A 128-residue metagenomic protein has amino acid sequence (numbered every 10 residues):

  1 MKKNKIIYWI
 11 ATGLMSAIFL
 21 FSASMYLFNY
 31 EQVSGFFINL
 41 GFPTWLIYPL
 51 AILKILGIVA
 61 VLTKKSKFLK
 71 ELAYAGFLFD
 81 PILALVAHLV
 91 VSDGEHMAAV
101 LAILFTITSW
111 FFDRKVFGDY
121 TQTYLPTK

Functional and structural regions predicted by a protein language model:
M1-S22, L62-K128: Extended, low-polarity transmembrane helix blocks
K2, N39-F42: Membrane interface segments of multi-pass transport proteins and intramembrane proteases
A17, F21-S24, F42-L62, G76: Core segments of alpha-helical transmembrane spans in multipass integral membrane proteins
Y30-L40: Membrane-interface helix termini and inter-helical loops of multi-pass transporters
G41-F42, Y48-P49, I82, T106-I107: Short, surface-exposed linear patches
